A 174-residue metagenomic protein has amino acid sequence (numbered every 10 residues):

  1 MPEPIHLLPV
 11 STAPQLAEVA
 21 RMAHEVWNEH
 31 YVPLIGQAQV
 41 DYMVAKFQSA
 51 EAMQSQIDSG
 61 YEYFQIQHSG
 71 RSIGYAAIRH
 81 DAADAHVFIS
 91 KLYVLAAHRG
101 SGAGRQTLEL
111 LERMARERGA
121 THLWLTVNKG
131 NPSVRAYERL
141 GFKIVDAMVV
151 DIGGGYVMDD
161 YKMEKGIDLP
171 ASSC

Functional and structural regions predicted by a protein language model:
E3-R99, T107-M114, R118, I144-V150 (+1 more regions): Acetyl-CoA-dependent GNAT
Y93, K129-N131: Active-site-proximal loop/turn and secondary-structure-junction residues that shape catalytic pockets, frequently
W124-N128, K143-K162: Conserved catalytic-core motifs of GNAT/GCN5-like acyltransferases
V134-R135, Y156: Short Asp/Glu-rich motifs
Y137-E138, F142: Conserved active-site tyrosine of GNAT-family acetyltransferases
